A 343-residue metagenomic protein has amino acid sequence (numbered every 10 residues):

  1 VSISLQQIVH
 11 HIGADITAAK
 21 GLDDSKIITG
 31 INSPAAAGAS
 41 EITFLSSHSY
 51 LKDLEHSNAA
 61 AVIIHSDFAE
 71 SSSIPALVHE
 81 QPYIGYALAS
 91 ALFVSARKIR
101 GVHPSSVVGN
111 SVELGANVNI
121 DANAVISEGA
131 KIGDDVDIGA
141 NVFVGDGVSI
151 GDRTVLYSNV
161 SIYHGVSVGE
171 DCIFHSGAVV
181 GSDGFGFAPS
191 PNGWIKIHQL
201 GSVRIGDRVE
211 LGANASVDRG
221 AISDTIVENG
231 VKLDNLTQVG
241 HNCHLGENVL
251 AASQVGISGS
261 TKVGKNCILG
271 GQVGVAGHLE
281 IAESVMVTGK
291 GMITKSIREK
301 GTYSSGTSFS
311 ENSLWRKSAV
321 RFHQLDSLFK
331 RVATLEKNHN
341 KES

Functional and structural regions predicted by a protein language model:
V1-S105, N117, V166, D171 (+4 more regions): Terminal amphipathic alpha-helical/low-complexity segments used for targeting or macromolecular assembly
F44, G101-E311: Structural signal for interior beta-strand "rungs" in well-ordered beta-sheet cores of soluble enzyme domains
